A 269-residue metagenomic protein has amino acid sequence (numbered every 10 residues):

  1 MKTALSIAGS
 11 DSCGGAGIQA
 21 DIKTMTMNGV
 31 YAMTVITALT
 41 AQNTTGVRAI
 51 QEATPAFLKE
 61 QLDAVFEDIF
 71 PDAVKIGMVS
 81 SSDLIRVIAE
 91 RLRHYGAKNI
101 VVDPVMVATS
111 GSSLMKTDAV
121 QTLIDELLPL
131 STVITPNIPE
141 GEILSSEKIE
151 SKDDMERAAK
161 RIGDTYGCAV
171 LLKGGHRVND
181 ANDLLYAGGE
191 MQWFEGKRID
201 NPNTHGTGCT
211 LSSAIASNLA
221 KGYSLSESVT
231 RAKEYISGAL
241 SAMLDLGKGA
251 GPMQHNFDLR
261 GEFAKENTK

Functional and structural regions predicted by a protein language model:
T3-S6, T26-T109: Conserved N-terminal subdomain of the carbohydrate kinase-like
I7-C13, M191-H205: Short pre-catalytic strand/loop immediately N-terminal to key active-site residues, enriched for Gly-Thr
G14-V30: N-terminal basic/disordered segments at the start of proteins
Q19, E142-I143, N201-L225: Short, small-residue alpha-helix embedded
G29-M33, Q192, N218-A232: Phosphate-handling active-site elements
A49-E52, S226-K269: Charged C-terminal helix
R86-H94, C168, N182, E190 (+1 more regions): Nucleotide and nucleotide-moiety/phosphate-recognizing core
T117-M191: Conserved phosphate/ATP/ADP-binding segment of small-molecule kinases
